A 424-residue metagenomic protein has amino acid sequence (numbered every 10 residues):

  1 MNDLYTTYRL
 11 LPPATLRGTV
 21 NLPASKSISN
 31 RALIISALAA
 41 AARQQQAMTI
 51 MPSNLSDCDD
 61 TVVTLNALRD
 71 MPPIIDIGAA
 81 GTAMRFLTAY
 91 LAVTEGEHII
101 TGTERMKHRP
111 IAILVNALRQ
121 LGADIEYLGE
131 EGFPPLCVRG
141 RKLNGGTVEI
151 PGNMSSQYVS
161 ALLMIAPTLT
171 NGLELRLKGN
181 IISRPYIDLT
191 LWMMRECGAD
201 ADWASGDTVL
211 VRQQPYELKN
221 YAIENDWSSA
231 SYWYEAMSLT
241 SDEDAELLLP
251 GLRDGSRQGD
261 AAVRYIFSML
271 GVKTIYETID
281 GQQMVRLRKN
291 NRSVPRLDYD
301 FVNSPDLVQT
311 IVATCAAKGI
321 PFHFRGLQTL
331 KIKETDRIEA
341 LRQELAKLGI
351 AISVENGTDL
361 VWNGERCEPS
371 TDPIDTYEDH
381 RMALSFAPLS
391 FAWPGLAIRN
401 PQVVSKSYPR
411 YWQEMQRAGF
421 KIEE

Functional and structural regions predicted by a protein language model:
M1-E424: Short, structured segments at the rim of ligand-binding sites
